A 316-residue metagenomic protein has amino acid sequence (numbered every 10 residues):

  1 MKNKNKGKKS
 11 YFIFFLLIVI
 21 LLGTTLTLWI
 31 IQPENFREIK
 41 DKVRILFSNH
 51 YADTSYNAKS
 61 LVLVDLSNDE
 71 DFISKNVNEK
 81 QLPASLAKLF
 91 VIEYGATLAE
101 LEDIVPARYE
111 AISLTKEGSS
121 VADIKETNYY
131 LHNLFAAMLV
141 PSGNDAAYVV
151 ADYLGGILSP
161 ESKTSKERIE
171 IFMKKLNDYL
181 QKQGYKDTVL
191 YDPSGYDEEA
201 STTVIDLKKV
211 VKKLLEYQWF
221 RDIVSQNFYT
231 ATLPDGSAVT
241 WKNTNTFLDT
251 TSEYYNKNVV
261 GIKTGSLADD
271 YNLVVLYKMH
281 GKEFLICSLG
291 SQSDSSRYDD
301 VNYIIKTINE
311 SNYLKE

Functional and structural regions predicted by a protein language model:
M1-Y11: N-terminal Lys/Arg-rich, disordered targeting/topogenic segments
Y11-F12, E34: Ser/Thr/Pro/Gly-rich low-complexity disordered regions
F14-T27: Hydrophobic membrane-insertion alpha-helices, especially the h-region of bacterial N-terminal signal peptides
T24-E38: Membrane-interface motif at the C-terminal end of an N-terminal transmembrane signal
E34-I205, L214-L215: Active-site-adjacent loops and short helices of periplasmic peptidoglycan-processing enzymes
K42-S60, D152-E316: Penicillin-recognizing serine hydrolase domain
